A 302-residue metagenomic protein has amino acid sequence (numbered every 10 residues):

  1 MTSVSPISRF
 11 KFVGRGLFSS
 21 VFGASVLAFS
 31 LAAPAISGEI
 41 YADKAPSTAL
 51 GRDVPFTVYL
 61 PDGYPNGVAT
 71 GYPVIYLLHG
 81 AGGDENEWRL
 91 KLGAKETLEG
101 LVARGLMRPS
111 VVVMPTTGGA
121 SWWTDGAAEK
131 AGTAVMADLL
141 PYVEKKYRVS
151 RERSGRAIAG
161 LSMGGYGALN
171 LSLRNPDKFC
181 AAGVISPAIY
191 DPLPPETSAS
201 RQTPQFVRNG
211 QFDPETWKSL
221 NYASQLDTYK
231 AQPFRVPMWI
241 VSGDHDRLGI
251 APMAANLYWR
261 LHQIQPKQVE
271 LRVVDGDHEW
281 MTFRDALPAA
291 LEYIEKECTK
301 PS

Functional and structural regions predicted by a protein language model:
M1-G14: N-terminal secretory signal peptides that target proteins for export/translocation
S3-V4, V26, K300: N-terminal compositionally biased, intrinsically disordered segments and leader/signal-like regions
S8, A33-S37: Short linear motifs in intrinsically disordered
K11, L27-L31, Y41-A42, T117: Short secondary-structure boundary micro-motifs
G16-A32: Bacterial N-terminal signal peptides
I36-S302: Non-catalytic cap/lid and distal C-terminal segments of serine-dependent acyl enzymes
